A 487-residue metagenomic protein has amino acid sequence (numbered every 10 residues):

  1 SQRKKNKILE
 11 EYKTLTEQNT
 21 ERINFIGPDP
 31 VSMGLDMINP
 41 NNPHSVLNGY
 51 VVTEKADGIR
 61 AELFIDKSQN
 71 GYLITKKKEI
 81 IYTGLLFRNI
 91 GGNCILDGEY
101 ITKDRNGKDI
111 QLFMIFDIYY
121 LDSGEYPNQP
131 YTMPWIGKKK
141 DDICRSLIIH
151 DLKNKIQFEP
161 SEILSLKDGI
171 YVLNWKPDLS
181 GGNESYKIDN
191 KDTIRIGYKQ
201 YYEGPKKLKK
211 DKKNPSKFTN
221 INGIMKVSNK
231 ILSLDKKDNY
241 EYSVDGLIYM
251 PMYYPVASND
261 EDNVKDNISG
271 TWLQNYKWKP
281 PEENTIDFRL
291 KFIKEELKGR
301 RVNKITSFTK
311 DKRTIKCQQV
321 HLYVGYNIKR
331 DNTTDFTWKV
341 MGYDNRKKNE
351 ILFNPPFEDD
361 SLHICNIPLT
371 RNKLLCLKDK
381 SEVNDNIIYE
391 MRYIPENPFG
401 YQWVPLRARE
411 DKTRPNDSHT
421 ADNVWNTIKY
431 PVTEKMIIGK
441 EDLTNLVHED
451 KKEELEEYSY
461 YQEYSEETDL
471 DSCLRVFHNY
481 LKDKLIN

Functional and structural regions predicted by a protein language model:
S1-T20: Low-complexity, highly charged intrinsically disordered N-terminal segments that act as targeting/localization
T14-K76, T102-G107, H150-N487: Nucleic-acid 5′ end/cap handling module spanning
K76-E99, Y119-Y120, E125-E162: Compact, glycine/acidic-enriched structural inserts
K108-I115: Elongated alpha-helical scaffolds
